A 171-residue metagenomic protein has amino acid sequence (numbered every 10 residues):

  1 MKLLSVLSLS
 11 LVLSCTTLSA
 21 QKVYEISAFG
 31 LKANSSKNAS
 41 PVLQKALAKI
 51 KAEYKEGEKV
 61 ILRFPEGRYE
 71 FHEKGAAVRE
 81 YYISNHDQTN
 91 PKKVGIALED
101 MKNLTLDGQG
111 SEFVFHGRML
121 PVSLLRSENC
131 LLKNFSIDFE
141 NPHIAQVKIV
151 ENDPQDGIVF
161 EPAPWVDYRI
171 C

Functional and structural regions predicted by a protein language model:
M1-V23: Bacterial Sec-dependent N-terminal signal peptides
S19-C171: Extracellular/periplasmic carbohydrate-active domains that bind, remodel, or depolymerize complex polysaccharides
